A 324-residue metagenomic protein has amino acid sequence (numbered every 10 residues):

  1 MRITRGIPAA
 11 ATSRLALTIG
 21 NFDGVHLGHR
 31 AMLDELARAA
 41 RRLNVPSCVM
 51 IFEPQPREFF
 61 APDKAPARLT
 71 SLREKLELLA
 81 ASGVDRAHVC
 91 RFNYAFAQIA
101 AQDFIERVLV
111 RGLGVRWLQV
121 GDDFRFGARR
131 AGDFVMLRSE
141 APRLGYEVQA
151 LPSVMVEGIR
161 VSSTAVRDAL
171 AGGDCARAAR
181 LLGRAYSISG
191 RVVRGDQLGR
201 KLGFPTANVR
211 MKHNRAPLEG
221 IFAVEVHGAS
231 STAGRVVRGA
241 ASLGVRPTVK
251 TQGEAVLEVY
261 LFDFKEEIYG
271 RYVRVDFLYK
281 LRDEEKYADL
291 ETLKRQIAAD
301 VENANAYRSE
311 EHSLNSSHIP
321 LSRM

Functional and structural regions predicted by a protein language model:
R2-P8, A67, H88: Short acidic-hydrophobic, aromatic-tinged amphipathic segments that line or gate anion-handling sites
A9-S71: N-terminal catalytic cores of NTP/NDP-binding nucleotidyl/phosphoryl-transfer enzymes
H26, L79, L118, A178 (+2 more regions): Residue-level signal for inorganic ion chemistry
E58-D122, F126-L144: N-terminal Rossmann-like or analogous alpha/beta NTP/dinucleotide-binding catalytic cores that position adenine
S139-V245: Glycine-rich, Lys/Arg-enriched anion-binding loops that position phosphate/diphosphate groups for phosphoryl
G195-S313: Phosphate/ribose-recognition catalytic cores of enzymes acting on nucleotide-derived substrates
E311-M324: Single conserved hydrophobic/aromatic residue that forms the stacking wall/gate of nucleotide- or nucleobase-binding
